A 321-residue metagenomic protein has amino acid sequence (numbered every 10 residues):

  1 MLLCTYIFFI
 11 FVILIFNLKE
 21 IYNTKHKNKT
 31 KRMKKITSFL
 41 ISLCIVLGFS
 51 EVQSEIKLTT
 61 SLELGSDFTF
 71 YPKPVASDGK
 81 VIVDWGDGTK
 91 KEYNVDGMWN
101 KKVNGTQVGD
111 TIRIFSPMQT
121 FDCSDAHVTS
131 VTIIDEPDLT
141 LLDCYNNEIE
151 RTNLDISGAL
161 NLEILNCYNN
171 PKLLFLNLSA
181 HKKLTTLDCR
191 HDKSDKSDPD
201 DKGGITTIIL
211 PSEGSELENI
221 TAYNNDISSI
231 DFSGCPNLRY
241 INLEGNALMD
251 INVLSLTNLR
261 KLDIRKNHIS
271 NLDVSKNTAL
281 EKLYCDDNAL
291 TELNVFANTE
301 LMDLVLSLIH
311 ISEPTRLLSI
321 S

Functional and structural regions predicted by a protein language model:
M1-N17: Hydrophobic alpha-helical signal peptides and transmembrane signal-/tail-anchor segments that drive secretory-pathway
K19, K31-I36: Positively charged n-region of N-terminal signal peptides that target proteins for export
I36-S38, I45-L141, D155-L160, A180-K182 (+6 more regions): N-terminal capping/linker segments that flank leucine-rich repeat
M118, V128, L139, E150-R151 (+13 more regions): Conserved hydrophobic position(s) of the canonical leucine-rich repeat
F121, L142-C144, E163-L165, L187-C189 (+5 more regions): Conserved hydrophobic beta-strand positions in leucine-rich repeat
V131, T152-L154, F175-L176, I208 (+4 more regions): Canonical leucine-rich repeat
I309-E313, L317-S321: Single conserved hydrophobic/aromatic residue that forms the stacking wall/gate of nucleotide- or nucleobase-binding
